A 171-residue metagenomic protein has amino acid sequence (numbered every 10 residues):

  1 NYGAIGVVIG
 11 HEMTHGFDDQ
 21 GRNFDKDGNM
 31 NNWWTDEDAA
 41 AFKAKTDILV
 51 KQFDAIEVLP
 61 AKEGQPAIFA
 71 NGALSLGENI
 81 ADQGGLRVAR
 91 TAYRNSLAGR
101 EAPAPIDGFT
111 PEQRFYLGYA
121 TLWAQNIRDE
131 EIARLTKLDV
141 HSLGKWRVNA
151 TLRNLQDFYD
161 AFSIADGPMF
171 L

Functional and structural regions predicted by a protein language model:
N1-G6, G16-L171: Zinc-dependent metallohydrolase catalytic domains
